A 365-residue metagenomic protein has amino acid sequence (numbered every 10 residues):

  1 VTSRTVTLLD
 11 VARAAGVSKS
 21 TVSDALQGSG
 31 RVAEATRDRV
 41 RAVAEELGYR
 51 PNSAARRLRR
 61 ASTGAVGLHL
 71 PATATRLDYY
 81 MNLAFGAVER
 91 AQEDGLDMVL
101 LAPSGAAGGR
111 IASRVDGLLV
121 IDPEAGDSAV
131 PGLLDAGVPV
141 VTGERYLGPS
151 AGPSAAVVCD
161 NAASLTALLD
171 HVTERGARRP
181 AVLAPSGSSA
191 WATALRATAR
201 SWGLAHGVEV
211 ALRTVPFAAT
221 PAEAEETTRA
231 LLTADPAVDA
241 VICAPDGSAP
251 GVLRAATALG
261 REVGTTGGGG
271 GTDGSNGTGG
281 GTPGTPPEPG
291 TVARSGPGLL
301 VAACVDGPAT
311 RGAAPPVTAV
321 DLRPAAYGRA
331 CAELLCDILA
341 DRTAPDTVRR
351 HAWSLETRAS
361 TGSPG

Functional and structural regions predicted by a protein language model:
V1-G64, G365: N-terminal helix-turn-helix DNA-binding module of bacterial transcription factors
T2-S3, A65-D170: Alpha-helical recognition/docking segments in bacterial nutrient-uptake and carbohydrate-utilization systems
T21-S23, L58-A74, H171, R179-S186: Short beta-strand segments enriched in small/hydrophobic residues
L47, V172-G176, L231-A237: Glycine-rich phosphate-binding loop signature in dinucleotide/nucleotide-binding domains
P71-Y79, A102-A107, V157-A167, V182-T227 (+5 more regions): Hinge/beta->alpha junction and helix N-cap segments in small-molecule ligand-binding domains
G105-V115, A224-P236: Short, well-structured alpha-helical segments in soluble
P236-A237, D246-G365: Flexible loop/turn connectors
